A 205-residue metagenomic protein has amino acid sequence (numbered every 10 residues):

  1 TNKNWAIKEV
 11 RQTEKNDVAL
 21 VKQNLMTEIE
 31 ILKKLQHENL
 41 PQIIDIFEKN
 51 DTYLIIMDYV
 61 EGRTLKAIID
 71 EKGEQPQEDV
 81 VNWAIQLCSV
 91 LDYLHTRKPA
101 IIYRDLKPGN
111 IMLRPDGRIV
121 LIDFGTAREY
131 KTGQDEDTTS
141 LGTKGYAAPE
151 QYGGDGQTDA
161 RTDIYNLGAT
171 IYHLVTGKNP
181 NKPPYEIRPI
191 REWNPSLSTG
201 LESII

Functional and structural regions predicted by a protein language model:
E14-K34: AlphaC helix of the eukaryotic protein kinase fold
I46: Activation-segment/catalytic-loop signature of the eukaryotic protein kinase fold
N50-T64: Conserved short submotifs of the Hanks-type protein kinase catalytic core that shape the nucleotide-binding pocket
L65-Q75: AlphaC helix of the protein kinase catalytic domain
W83-A84: Activation segment signature within eukaryotic-like protein kinase domains
S89-I101: Protein kinase catalytic-loop region centered on the HRD/HxD motif
G145-I205: C-terminal lobe helix-coil module of Hanks-type protein kinase domains
